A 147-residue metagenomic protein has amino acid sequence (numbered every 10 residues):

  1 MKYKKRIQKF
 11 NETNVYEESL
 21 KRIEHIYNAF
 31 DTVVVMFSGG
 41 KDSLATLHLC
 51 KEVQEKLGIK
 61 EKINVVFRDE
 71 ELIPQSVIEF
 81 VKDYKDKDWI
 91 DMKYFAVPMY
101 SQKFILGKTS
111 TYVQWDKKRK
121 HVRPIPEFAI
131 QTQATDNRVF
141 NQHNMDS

Functional and structural regions predicted by a protein language model:
M1-S147: ATP-dependent adenylation/nucleotidyltransferase module used to activate substrates
